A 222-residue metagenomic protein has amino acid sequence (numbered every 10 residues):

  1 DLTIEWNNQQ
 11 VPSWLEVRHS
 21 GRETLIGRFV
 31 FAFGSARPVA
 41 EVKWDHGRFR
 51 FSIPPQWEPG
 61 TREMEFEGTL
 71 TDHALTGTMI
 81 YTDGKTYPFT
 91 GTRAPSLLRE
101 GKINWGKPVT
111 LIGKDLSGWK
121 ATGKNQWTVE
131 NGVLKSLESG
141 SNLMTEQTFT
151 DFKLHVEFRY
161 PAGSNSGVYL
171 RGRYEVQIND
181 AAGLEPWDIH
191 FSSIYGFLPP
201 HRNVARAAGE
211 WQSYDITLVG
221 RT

Functional and structural regions predicted by a protein language model:
D1-L2: A short tyrosine-centered beta-strand micro-motif
E5-T222: Carbohydrate-interacting regions of secretory-pathway proteins
